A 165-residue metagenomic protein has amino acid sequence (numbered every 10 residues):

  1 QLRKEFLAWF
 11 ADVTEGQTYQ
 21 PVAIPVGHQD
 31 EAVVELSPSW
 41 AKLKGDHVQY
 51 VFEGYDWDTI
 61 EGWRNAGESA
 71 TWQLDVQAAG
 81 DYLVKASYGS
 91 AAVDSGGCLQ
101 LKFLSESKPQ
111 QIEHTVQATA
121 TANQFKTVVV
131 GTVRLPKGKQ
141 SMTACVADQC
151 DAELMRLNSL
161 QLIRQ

Functional and structural regions predicted by a protein language model:
Q1-Q165: Extracytoplasmic
